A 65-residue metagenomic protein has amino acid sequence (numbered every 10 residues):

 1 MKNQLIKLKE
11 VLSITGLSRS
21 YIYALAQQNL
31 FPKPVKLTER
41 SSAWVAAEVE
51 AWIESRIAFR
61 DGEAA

Functional and structural regions predicted by a protein language model:
M1-Y21, A47-E48, E54-I57: Polyanion-binding surface elements
T15-A43: Major-groove DNA-recognition helix of helix-turn-helix-type DNA-binding domains
D61-A65: Short intrinsically disordered terminal tails
